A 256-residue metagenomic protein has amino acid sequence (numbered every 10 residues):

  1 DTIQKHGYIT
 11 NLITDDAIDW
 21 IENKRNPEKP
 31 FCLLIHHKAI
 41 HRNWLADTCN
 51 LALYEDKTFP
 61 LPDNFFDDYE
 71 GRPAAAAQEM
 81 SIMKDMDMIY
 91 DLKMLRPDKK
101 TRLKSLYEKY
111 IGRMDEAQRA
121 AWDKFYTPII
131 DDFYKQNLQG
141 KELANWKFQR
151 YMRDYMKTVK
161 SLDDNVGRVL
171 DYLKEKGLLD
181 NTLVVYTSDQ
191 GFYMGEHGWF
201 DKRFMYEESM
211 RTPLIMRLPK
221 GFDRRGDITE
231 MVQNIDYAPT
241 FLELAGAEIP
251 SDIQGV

Functional and structural regions predicted by a protein language model:
D1-Y8, E22-K29, L34-V232, L244-D252: Active-site-proximal cap/lid insertion segments
T10-T14: A conditional alpha-helix N-cap/helix-loop micro-motif detector
D16, R211, D236-L244: Generic recognition of well-ordered alpha-helical segments
D16-A17, N165: A short loop-to-beta-strand scaffold at the N-terminal edge of the catalytic core in hydrolase folds
I18, C32, V256: FAD-dinucleotide binding site
